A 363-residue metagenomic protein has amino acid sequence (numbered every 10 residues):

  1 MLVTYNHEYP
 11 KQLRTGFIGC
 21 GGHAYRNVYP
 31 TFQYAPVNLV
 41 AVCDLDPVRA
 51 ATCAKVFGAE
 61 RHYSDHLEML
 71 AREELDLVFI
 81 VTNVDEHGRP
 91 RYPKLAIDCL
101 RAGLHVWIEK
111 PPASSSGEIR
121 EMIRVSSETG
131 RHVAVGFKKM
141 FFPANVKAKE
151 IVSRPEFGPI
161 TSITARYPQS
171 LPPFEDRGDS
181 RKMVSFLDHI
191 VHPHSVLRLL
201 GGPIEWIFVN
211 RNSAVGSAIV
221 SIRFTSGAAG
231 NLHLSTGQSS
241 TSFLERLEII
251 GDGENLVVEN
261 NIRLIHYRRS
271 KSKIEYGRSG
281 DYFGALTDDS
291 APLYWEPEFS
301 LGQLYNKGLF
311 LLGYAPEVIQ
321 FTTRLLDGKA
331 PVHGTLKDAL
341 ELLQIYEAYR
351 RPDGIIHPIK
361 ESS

Functional and structural regions predicted by a protein language model:
M1, D188-S270, A315-K329, Y346-Y349 (+1 more regions): Contiguous beta-strand/loop segments that form the cofactor/metal-binding neighborhood of enzyme cores
M1-F57: N-terminal Rossmann-like dinucleotide-binding module
M1-K11, F17, L77-T82, R131 (+1 more regions): C-terminal helix-rich "cap/oligomerization" subdomain common to oxidoreductases
T4-H7, I80-K94, F283-L286: Intrinsically disordered, low-complexity Ser/Thr- and acidic-rich flexible linkers and loops, especially at boundaries
A41, R61, L77, S162 (+1 more regions): Short, Asp-centered acidic motifs that coordinate Mg2+ and/or phosphate in catalytic or ligand-binding sites
A59-H66: Conserved SAM-binding strand-loop segment of SAM-dependent methyltransferases
L77, G88-M140: Beta-strand-loop-alpha-helix segment that lines the small-molecule cofactor/substrate pocket of alpha/beta enzymes
K139-N210, I356: Predominantly a Rossmann-like dinucleotide-binding segment in NAD(P)-dependent oxidoreductases
